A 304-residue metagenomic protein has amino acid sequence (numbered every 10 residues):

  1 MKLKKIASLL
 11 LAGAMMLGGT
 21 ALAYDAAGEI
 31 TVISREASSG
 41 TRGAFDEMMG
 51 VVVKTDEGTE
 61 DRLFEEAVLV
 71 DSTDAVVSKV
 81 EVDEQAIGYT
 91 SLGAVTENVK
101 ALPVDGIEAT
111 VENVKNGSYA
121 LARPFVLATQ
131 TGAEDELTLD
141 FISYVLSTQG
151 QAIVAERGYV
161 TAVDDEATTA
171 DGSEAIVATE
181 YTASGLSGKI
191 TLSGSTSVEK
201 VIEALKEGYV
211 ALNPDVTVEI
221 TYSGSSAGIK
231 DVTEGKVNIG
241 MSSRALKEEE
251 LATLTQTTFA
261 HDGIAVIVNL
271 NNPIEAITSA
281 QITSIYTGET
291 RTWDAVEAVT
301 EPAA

Functional and structural regions predicted by a protein language model:
M1-L10: Bacterial Sec-dependent N-terminal signal peptides
S8, M16-A26: Sec-dependent signal peptide cleavage junction
A12-G19, L212, I282: Extracellular, surface-exposed passenger/stalk and repeat segments of large secreted bacterial proteins
Y24-A304: Exported/periplasmic ABC-transporter solute-binding proteins
